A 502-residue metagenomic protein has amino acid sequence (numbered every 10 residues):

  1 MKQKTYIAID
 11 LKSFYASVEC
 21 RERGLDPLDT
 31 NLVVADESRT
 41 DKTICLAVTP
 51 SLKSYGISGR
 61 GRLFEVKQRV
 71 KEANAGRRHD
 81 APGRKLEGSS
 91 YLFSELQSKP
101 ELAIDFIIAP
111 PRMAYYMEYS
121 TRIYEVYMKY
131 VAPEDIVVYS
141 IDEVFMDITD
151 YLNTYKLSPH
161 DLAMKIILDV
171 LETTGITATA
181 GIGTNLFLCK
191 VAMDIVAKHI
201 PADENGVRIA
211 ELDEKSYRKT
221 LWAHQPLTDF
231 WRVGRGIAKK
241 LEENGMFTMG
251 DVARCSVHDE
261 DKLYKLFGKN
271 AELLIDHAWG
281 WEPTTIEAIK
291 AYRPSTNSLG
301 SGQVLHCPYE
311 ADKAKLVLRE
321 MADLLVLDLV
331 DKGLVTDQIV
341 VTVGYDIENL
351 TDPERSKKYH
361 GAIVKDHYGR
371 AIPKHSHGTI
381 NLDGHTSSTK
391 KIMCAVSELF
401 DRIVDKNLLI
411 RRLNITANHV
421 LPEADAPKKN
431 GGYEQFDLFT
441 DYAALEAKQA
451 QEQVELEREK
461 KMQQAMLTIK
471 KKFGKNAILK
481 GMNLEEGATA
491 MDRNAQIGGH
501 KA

Functional and structural regions predicted by a protein language model:
M1-H277, E282-I286, E446-A502: Gly/Gly-Pro- and Ser/Thr-rich, intrinsically disordered tail segments characteristic of DNA damage-repair and tolerance
A8, D229, K239-I410, G431: DNA-contacting surface of Y-family translesion DNA polymerases
K12-F14, S38-K42, Y345-L350, V420-A424: Short, charged/polar surface micro-motifs in flexible loops or helix N-caps
V18, G369-A502: Acidic, metal-coordinating catalytic segment for phosphate/diphosphate chemistry, firing primarily on the Nudix
T30, A178, D337-I339, L413 (+1 more regions): Change "...and in nucleic-acid phosphodiester-cleaving endonucleases..." to "...and in nucleic-acid processing enzymes
T184-F187, H277-W279, V335-I347, L409-P422 (+1 more regions): A glycine-rich phosphate-binding loop feature that marks nucleotide/adenosyl-phosphate handling sites
V191-A192, T351-E354, D425-K428: Short, well-ordered secondary-structure micro-motifs
I209-L212, L227, L299, I380 (+1 more regions): Short clusters of hydrophobic/aromatic residues that line enzyme substrate/ligand-binding pockets
